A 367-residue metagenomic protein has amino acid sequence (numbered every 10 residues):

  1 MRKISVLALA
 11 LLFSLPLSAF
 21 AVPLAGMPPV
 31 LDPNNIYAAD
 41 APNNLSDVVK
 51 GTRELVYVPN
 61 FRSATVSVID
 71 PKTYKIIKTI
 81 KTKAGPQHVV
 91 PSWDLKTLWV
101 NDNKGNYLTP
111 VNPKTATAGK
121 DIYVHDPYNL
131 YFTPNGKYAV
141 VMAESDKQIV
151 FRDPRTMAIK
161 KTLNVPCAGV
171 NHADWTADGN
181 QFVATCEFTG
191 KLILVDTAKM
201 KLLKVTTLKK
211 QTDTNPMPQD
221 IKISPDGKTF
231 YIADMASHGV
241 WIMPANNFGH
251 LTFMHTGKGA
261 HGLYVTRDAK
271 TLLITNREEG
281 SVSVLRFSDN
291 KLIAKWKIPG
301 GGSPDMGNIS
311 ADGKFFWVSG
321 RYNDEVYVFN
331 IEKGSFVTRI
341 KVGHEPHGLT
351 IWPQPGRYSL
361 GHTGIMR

Functional and structural regions predicted by a protein language model:
M1-I4: Positively charged n-region of N-terminal signal peptides that target proteins for export
V6-L7, T156: General helical structural elements
A8-S18: Bacterial N-terminal signal peptides
F20-R367: Predominantly soluble domains enriched in secretory-pathway, periplasmic, or organellar proteins
